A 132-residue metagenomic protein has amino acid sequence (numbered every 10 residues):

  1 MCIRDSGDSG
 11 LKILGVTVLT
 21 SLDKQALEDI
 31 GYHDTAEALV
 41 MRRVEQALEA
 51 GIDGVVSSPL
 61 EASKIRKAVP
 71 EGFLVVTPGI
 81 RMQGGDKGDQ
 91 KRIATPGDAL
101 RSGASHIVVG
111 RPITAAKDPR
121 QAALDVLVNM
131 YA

Functional and structural regions predicted by a protein language model:
R4, L100, I113-A132: C-terminal helical cap(s) of enzyme catalytic domains, especially alpha/beta-barrels
R4-G54, S58-A62, A68-G72, R81-G85: Conserved anion-binding
V40, R92, P119, A123: Aromatic/hydrophobic pocket-lining residues that form the small-molecule binding cavity in soluble enzyme cores
V44, A62-S63, P96, A123-L127: Generic structural signal for well-ordered alpha-helices, preferentially at hydrophobic/aromatic core positions
A47, I65, A99, G110 (+1 more regions): Conserved, mostly hydrophobic/aromatic
G51, G103, G110: Active-site-proximal glycine-rich helix-loop-beta segment
P59-I107: A C-terminal functional module that forms or caps the active site or interfaces directly with catalytic machinery
